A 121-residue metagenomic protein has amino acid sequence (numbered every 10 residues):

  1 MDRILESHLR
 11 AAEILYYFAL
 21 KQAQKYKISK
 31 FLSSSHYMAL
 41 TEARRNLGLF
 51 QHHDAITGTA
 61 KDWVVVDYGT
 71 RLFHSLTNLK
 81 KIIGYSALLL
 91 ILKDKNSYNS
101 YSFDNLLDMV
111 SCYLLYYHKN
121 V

Functional and structural regions predicted by a protein language model:
M1-N120: Catalytic-domain carbohydrate-binding cleft regions of carbohydrate-active enzymes
